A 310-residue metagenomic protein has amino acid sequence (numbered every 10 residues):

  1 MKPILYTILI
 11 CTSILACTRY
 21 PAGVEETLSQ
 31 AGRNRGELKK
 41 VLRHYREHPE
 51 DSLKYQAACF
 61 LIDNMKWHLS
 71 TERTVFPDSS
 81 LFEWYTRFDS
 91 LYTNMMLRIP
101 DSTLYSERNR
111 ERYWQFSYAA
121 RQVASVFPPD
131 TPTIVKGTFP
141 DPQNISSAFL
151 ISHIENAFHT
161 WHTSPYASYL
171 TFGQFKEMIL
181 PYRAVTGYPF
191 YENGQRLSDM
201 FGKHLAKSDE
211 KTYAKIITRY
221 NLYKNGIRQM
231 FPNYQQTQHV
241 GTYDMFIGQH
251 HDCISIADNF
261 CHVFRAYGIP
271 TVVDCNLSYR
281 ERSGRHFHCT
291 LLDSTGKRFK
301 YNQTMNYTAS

Functional and structural regions predicted by a protein language model:
M1-V24: Bacterial Sec-dependent N-terminal signal peptides
C17-I217, A266, T295-Y301, S310: N-terminal accessory/pre-domain segments preceding catalytic cores
G32, Y45-P49, K203-I217, N221-L222 (+3 more regions): Hydrophobic/aromatic-rich core segments of domains that either
